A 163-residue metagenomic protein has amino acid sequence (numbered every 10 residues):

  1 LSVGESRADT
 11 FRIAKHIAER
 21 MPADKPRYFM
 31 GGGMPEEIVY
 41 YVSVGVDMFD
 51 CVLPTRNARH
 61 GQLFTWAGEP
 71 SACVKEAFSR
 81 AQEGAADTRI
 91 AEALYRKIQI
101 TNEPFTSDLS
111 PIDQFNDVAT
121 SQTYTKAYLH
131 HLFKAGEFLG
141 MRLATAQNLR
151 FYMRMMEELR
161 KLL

Functional and structural regions predicted by a protein language model:
L1-C73, D87-I112: Glycine-rich phosphate/ribose-binding loops and adjacent secondary-structure elements that form binding surfaces
A72-Q82: Intrinsic, low-complexity polybasic segments
D113-L163: C-terminal extensions of enzymes
